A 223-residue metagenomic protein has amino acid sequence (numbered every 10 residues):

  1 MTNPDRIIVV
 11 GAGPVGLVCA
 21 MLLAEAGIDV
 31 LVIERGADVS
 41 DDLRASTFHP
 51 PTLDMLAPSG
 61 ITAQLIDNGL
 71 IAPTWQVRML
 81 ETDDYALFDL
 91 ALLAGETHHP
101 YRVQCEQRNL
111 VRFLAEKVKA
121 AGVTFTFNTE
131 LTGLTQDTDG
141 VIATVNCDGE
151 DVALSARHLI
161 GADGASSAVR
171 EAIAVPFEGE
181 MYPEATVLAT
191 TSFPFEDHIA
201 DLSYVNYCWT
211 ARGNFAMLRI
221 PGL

Functional and structural regions predicted by a protein language model:
T2-V15: Beta1/beta-strand and adjacent pyrophosphate-binding region of the FAD-binding site in flavoprotein oxidoreductases
N3-D5, G149-H158: Core beta-strand elements of the Rossmann-like FAD/NAD(P) dinucleotide-binding domain in flavoenzyme oxidoreductases
A24-R44: Glycine-rich FAD pyrophosphate-binding loop
R44, H49-K119, T135, W209: Active-site-adjacent segment of FAD-dependent monooxygenases/related oxidoreductases
D83-Y85, E150-A153, N214: Short, mixed charged/polar active-site loops that provide acid/base catalysis or chelate metal/phosphate cofactors
E116, H158, A162-L223: Conserved FAD-binding catalytic core of PHBH/FMO-like flavoproteins
F127-V141: A conserved short coil-to-beta-strand element within the FAD-binding core of flavoproteins
